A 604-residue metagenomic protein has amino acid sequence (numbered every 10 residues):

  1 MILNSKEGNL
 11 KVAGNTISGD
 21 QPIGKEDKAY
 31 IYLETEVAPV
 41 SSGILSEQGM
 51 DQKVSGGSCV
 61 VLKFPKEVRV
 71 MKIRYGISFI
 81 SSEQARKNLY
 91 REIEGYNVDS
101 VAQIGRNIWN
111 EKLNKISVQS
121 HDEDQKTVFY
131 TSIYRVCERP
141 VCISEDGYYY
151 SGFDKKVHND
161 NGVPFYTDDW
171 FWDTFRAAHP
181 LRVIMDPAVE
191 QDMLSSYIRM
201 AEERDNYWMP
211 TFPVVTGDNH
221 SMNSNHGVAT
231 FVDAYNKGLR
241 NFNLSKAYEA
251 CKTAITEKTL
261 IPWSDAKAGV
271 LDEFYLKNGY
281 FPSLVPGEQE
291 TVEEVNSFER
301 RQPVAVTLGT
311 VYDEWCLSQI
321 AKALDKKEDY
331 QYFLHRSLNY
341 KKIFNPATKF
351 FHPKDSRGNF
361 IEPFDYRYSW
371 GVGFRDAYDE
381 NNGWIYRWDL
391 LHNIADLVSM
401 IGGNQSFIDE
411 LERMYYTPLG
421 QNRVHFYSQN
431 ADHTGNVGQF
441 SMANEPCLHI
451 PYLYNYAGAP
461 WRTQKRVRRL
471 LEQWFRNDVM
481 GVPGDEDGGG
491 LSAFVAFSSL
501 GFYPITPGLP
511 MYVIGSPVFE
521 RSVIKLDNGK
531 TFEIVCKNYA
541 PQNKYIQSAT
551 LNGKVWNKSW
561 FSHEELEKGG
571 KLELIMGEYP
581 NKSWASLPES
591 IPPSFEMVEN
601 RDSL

Functional and structural regions predicted by a protein language model:
M1-Y166, R199: Beta-sandwich/jelly-roll carbohydrate-recognition scaffolds of carbohydrate-active enzymes
N4-E7, W461, V513-L604: Beta-rich accessory regions
I17-K25, V215-N225, T253-K258: Short, conserved secondary-structure transition motifs
K66-R69, C137, V141, W170-R176 (+1 more regions): Short, solvent-exposed loop/edge-beta patches enriched in aromatic
Y96-D99, G147-N161, P187-P213, L419-H425: Active-site-surrounding "flap" and adjacent substrate/cofactor-binding loops of secreted or lumenal enzymes, prototyped
Q119-D146, I184-Y197, S224-I261, K341: Carboxylate/His-rich catalytic cores and anion/metal-binding grooves
N159-Y166, Y207-G227, A234-N236: Aromatic/His-enriched, Gly/Pro-containing loop or helix-boundary segments that lie immediately adjacent to catalytic
N161-H179, I184-D186, V228, G238-V518 (+3 more regions): Active-site core of glycosidic bond-cleaving carbohydrate-active enzymes
